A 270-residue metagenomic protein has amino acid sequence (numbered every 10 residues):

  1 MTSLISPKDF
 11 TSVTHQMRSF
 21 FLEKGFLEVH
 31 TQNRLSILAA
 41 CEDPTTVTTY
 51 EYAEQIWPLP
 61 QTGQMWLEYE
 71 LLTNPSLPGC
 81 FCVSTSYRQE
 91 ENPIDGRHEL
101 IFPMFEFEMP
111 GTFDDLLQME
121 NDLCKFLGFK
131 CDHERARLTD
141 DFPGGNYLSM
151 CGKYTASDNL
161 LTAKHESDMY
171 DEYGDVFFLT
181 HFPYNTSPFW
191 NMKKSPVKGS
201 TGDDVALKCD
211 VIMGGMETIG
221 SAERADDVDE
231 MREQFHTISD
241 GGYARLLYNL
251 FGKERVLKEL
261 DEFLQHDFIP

Functional and structural regions predicted by a protein language model:
M1-V47: TRNA-binding/sensing appendages of the translation machinery
S3-S12, P110-D115, A136-T139: Cytochrome P450
T45-D114, Q118-M119, F142-P270: A translation/RNA-centric and nucleic-acid-associated enzymatic feature enriched in Class II aminoacyl-tRNA synthetases
L117-G128: Short amphipathic C-terminal alpha-helix that caps PH/PH-like domains
L127-T139: Flexible helix-coil linker/hinge segments at domain or subdomain boundaries
